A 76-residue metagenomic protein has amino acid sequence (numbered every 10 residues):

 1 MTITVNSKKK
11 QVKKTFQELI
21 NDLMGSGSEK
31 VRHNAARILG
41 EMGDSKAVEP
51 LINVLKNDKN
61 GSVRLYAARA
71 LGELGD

Functional and structural regions predicted by a protein language model:
M1-T4: Long, contiguous interaction/recruitment modules in multidomain scaffold/adaptor proteins
K9, G25, N34, G40-E41: Short leucine-rich amphipathic alpha-helices used at interfaces
K9-L23, D44-K56, D76: Amphipathic alpha-helical scaffolding segments comprising HEAT/armadillo-like alpha-solenoid repeats
G25-K30, S45, K59-S62: Alpha-helix N-cap/helix-start positions at coil->helix boundaries
R32, L51-L55, V63-R64: Extended hydrophobic secondary-structure segments
